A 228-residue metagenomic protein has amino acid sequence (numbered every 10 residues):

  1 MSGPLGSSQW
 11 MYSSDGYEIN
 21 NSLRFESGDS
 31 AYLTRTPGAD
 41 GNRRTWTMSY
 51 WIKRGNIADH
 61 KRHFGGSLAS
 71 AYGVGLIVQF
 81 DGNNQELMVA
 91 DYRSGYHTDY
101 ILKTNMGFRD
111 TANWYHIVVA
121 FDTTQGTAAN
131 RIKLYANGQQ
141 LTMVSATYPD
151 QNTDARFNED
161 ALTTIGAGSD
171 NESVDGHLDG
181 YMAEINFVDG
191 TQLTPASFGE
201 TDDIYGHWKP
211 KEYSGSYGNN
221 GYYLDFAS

Functional and structural regions predicted by a protein language model:
S2-Q192, G206-A227: Extracellular glycan-associated modules
L193-T201: Acidic/polar loop patches that form or flank catalytic/metal-binding clefts of enzymes that bind anionic ligands
